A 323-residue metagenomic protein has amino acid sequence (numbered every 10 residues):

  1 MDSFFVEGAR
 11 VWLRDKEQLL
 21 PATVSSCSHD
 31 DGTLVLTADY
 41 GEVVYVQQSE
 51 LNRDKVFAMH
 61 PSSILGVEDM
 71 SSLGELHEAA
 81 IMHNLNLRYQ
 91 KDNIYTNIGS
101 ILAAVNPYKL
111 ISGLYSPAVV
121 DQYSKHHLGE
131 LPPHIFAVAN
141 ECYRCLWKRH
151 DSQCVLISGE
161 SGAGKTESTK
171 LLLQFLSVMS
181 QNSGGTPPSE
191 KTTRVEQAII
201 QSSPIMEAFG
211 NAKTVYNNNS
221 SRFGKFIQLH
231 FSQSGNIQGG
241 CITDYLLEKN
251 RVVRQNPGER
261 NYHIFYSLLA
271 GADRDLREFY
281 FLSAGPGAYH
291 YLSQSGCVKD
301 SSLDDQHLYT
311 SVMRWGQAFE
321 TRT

Functional and structural regions predicted by a protein language model:
D2-R14: Short coil-to-beta transition motif at edge beta-strands of beta-rich domains
F4-V6, P21-D31, L36-T323: N-terminal switch/interaction subdomains of large nucleotide-dependent motors and GTPases
